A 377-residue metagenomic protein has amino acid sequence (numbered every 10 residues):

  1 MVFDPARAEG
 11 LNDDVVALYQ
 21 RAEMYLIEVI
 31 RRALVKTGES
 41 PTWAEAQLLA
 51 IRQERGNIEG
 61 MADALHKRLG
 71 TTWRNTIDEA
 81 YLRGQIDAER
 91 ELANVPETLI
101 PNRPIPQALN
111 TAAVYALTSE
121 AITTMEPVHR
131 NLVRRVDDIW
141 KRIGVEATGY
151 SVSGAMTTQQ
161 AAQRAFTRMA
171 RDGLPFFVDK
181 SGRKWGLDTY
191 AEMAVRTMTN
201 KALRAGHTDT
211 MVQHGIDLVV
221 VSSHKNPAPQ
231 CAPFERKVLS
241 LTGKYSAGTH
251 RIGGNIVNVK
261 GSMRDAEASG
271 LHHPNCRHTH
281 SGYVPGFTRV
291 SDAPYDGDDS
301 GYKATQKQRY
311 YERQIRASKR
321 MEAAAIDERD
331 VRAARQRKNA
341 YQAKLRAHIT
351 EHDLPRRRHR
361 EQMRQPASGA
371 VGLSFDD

Functional and structural regions predicted by a protein language model:
M1-A165, A170, G286, P294-D377: N-terminal leader/targeting and assembly helices and adjacent pre-domain segments
A147, M169, G173, A202-G206: A generic secondary-structure signal for well-formed alpha-helical elements
V152-A155, S181, W185, T189 (+3 more regions): Hydrophobic alpha-helical scaffolding
G154, D179-W185, I256, S281 (+1 more regions): Short, exposed beta-strand "edge-strand" segments with a Pro/Gly-rich flavor and a Y/T-containing core
W185-G286, D292-A293: Acidic, glycine-rich two-metal-ion catalytic cores of nucleic acid-processing enzymes
